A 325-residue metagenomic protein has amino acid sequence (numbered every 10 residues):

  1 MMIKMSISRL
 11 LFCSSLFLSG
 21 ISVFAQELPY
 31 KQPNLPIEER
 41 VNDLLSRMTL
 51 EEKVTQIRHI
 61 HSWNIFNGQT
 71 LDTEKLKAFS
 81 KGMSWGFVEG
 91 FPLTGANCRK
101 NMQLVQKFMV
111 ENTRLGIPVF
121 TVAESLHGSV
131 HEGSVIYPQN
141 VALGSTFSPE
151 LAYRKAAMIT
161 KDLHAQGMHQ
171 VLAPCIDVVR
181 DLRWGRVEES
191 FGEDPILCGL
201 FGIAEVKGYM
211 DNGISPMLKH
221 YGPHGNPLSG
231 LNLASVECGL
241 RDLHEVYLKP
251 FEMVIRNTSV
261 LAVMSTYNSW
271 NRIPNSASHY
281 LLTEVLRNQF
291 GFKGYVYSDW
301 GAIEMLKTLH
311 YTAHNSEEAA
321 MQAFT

Functional and structural regions predicted by a protein language model:
M1-E27: Bacterial Sec-dependent N-terminal signal peptides
A25-T325: Glycoside hydrolase catalytic-domain context in secreted enzymes
